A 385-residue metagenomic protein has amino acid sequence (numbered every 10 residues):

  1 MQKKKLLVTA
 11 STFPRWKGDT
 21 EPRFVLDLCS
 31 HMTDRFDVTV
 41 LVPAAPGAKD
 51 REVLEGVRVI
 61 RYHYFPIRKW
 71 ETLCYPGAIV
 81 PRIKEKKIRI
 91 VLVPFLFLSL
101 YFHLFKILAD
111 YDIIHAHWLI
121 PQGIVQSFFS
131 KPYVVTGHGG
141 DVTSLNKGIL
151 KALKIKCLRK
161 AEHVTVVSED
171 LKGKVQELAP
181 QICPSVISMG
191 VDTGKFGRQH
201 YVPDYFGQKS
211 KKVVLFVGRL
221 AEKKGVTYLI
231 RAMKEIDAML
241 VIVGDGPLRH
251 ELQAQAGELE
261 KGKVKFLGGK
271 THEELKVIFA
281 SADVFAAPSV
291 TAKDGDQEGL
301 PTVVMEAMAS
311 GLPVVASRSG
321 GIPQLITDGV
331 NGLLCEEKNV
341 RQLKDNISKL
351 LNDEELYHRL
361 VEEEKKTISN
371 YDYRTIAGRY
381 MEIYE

Functional and structural regions predicted by a protein language model:
M1-H63, K234: N-terminal subdomain of nucleotide-sugar transferases
R23, K212-E235, P247-Q253, R341 (+1 more regions): A conserved mid-protein helix/loop that constitutes part of the nucleotide-sugar donor-binding site
R68, L145-G148, Q176, V191-Y205: Acidic anion/phosphate-binding donor-loop and adjacent secondary structure in glycosyltransferase catalytic cores
Q253-E274: Nucleotide-activated donor-binding/catalytic signature segment of Leloir-type glycosyltransferases, i.e., the conserved
A280-Q297, L312: Acidic donor-binding loop of glycosyltransferase active sites
V304, A309, P313-A316, I326: Short hydrophobic beta-strand element within catalytic cores of glycosyltransferases and related nucleotide-activated
L325-G329, L333-V340, S348-E355, S369: Conserved acidic donor-binding segment of nucleotide-sugar-dependent glycosyltransferases
Q342, K349, L356-N370, M381-E382: A short, well-ordered alpha-helix in the C-terminal region of glycosyltransferases
